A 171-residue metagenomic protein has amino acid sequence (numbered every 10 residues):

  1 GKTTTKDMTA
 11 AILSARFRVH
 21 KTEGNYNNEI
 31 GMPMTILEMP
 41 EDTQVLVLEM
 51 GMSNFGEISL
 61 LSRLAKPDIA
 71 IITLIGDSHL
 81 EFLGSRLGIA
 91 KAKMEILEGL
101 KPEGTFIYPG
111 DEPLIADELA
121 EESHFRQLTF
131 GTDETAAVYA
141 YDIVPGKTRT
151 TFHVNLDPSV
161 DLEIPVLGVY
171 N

Functional and structural regions predicted by a protein language model:
G1-T105, G110, L114-S123, L156: Phosphate-binding loop of NTP-binding sites
R86-L87, E121-N171: Adenine nucleotide phosphate-binding catalytic loops in nucleotide-utilizing enzymes
